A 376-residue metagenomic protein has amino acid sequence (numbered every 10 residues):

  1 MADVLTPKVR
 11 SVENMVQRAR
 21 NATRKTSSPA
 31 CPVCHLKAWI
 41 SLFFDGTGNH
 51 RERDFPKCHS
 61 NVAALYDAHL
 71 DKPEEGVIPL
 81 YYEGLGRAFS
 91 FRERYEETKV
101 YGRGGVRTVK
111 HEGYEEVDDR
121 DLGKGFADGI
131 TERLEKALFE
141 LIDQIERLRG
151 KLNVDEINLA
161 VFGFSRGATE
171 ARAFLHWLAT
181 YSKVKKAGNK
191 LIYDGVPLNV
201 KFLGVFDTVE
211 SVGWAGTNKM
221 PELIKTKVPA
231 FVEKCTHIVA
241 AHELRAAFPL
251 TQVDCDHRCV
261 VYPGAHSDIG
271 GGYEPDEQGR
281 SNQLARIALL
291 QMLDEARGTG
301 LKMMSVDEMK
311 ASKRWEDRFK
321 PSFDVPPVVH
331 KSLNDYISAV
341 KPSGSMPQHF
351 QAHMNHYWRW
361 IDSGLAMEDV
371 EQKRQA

Functional and structural regions predicted by a protein language model:
A2-A376: Active-site- or binding-pocket-proximal scaffold segments within functional domains
